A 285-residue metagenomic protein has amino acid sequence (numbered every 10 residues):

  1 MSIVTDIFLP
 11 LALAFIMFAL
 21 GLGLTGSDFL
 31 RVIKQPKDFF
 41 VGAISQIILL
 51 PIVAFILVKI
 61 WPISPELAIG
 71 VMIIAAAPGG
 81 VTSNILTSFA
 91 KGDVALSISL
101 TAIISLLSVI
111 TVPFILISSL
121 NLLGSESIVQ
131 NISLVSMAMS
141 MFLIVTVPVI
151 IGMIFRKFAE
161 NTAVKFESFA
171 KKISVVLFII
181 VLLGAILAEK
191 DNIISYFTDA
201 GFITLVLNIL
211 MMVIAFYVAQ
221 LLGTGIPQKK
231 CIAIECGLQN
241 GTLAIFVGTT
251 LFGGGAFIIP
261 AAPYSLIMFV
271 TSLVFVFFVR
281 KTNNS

Functional and structural regions predicted by a protein language model:
M1-S285: Alpha-helical transmembrane segments of multi-pass small-molecule/ion transporters
